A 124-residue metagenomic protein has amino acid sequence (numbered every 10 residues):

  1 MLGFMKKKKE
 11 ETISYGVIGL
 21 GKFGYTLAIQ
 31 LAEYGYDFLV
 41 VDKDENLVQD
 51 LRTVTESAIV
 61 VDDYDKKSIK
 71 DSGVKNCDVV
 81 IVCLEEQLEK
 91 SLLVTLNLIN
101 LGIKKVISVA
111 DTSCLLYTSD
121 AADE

Functional and structural regions predicted by a protein language model:
M1-G16, L20-K43: Hydrophobic, well-ordered beta-alpha structural blocks that scaffold small-molecule cofactor pockets
E45-N46, S113: Helix N-cap at the beta1-alpha1 junction of Rossmann-like dinucleotide-binding domains, i.e., the first residues
V48-Q49, L116: Short alpha-helix immediately C-terminal to the canonical SAM-binding loop
V60: Conserved residues in the N-terminal Rossmann fold of short-chain dehydrogenase/reductase
D63-K66: Conserved SAM/SAH-binding loop
V79-L101: Glycine/small-residue-rich loop that forms an oxyanion/phosphate-binding "nest" at active or ligand-binding sites
N97-T112: ADP-ribose/adenylate-binding Rossmann-like module
Y117-A122: Conserved small/polar residues in nucleotide/adenosyl-binding loops
